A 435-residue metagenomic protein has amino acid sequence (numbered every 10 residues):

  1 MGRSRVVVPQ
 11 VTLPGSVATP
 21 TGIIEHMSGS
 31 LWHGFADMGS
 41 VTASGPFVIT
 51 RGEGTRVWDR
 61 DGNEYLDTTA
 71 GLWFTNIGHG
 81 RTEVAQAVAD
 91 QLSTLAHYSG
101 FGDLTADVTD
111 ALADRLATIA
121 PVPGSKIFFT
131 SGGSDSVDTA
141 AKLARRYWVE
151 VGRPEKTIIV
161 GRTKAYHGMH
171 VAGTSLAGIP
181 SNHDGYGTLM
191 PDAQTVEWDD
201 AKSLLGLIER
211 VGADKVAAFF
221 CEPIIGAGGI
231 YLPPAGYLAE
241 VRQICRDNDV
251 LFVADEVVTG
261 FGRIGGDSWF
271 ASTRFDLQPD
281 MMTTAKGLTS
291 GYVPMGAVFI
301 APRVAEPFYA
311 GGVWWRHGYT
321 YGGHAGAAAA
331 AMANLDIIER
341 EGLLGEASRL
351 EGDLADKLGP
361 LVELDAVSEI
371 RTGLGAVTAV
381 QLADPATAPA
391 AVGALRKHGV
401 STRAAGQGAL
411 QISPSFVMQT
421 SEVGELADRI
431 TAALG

Functional and structural regions predicted by a protein language model:
R3-G435: Conserved N-terminal phosphate-binding loop of PLP-dependent enzymes in the Aspartate aminotransferase
